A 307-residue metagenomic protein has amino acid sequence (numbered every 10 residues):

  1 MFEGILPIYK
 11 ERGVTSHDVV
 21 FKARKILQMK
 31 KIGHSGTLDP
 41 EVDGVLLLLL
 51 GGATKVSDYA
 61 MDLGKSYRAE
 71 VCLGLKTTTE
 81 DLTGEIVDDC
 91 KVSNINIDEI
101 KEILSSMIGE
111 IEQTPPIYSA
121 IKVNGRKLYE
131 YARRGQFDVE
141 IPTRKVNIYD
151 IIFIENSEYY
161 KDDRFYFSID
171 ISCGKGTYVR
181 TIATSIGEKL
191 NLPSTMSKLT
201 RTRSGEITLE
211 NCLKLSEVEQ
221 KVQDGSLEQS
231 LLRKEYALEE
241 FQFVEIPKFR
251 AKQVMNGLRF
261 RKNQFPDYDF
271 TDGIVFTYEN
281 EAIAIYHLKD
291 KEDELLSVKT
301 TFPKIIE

Functional and structural regions predicted by a protein language model:
M1-G174, R180, S185-C212: Catalytic cores of RNA-modifying enzymes
M1-V45, L63, K189-E307: Accessory RNA 3′-end/elbow-binding domains used by RNA modification enzymes
